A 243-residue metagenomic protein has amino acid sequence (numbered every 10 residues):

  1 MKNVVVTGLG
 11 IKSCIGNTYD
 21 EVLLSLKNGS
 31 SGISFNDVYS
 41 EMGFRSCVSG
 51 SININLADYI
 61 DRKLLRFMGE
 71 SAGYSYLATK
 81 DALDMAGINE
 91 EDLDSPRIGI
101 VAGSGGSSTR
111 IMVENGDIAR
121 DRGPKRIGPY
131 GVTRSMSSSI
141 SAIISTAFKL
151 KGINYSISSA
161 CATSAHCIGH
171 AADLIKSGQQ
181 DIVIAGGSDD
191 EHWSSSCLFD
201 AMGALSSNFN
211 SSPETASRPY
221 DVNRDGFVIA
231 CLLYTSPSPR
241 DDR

Functional and structural regions predicted by a protein language model:
M1-V5: Extreme N-terminal starter segment of soluble prokaryotic enzymes
V6, E21-V22, K27-S159, S188-L198: Conserved beta-ketoacyl condensing-enzyme motif
L9-G16: Short polar catalytic/cofactor-binding loops
V101, S141-S145, P213-L233: Polyanion-binding loop/helix "lid" in catalytic or ligand-binding cores
S145-K149, H170-Q179: Alpha-helix C-terminal capping segments
S164: Short conserved active-site loop signatures built around small residues
Q179-R224: Acyl-CoA/ACP chain-elongation machinery
Y234, P239-R243: Single conserved hydrophobic/aromatic residue that forms the stacking wall/gate of nucleotide- or nucleobase-binding
